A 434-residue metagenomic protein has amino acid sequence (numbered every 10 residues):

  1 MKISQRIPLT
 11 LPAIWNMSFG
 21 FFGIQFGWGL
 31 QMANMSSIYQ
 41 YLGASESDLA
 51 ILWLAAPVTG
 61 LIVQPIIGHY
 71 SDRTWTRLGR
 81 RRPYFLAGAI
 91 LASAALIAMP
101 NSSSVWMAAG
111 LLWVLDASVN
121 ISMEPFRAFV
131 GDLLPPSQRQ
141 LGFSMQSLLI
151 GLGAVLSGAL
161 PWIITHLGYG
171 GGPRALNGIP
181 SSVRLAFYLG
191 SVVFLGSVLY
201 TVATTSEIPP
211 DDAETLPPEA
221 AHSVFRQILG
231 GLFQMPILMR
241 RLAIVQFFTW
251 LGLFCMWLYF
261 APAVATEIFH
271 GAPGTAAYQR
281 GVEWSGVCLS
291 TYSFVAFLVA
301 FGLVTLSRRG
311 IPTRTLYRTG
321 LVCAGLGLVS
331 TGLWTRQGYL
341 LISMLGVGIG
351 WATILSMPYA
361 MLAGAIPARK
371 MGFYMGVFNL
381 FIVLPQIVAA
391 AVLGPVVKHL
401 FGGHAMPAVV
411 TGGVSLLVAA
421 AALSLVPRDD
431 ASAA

Functional and structural regions predicted by a protein language model:
M1-P12, S103-G110, I121-S122, F126 (+2 more regions): Intracellular loop-helix junctions on the cytosolic face of multi-pass helical membrane proteins
K2-P57, R240-V245, T249-G274: Helix-loop boundary and gating motifs at the non-cytosolic
E46-S47, P136-Q146, V282, I366-F378: Loop-to-transmembrane helix entry/capping segments in MFS-fold secondary transporters and related SLC/MFSD carriers
I62-L78, L298-P312, V397: Helix-to-loop junctions at the C-terminal end of transmembrane segments in multipass secondary transporters
L86-S104, V322-T335: C-terminal ends and interior cores of transmembrane alpha-helices in multi-pass membrane transporters/permeases
A95-M99, S103-S122, Y339-T353: Hydrophobic core of transmembrane alpha-helices in multi-pass small-molecule transporters, especially MFS/SLC-type
I121-L134, T353-P367: Intracellular juxtamembrane helix-capping segments at the cytosolic ends of symmetry-related transmembrane helices
R314-P358: C-terminal transmembrane helical hairpin of 12-TM major facilitator-type secondary transporters
